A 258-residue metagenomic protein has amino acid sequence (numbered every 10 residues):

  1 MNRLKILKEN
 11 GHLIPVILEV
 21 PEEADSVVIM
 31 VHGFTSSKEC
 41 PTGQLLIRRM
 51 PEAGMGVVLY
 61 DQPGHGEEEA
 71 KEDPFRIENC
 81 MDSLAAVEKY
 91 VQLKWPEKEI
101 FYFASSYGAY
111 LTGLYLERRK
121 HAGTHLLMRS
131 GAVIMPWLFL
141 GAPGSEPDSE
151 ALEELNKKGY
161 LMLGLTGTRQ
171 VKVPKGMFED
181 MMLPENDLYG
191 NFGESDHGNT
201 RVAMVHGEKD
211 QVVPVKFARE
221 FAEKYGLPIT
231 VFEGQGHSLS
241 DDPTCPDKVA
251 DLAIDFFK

Functional and structural regions predicted by a protein language model:
M1-P21: N-terminal cap/lid segment of alpha/beta-hydrolase-fold proteins
D25-G33: Short beta-strand element of the alpha/beta-hydrolase
F34, D61-K71, A132, Q235-G236: Short beta-to-alpha linker loops that shape the active-site pocket of alpha/beta-hydrolase fold enzymes
T35-I47, Q62, K216: The serine-hydrolase catalytic nucleophile loop
I47-E69: Conserved alpha/beta-hydrolase
H65-W95: Catalytic nucleophile-loop/oxyanion-hole region of alpha/beta-hydrolase and closely related hydrolase-like folds
F103-T112: Gly/Ala-rich beta-loop-alpha elbow adjacent to hydrolase catalytic centers
Y110, H121-E220, K224-V231, G236-F257: The alpha/beta-hydrolase serine catalytic core
